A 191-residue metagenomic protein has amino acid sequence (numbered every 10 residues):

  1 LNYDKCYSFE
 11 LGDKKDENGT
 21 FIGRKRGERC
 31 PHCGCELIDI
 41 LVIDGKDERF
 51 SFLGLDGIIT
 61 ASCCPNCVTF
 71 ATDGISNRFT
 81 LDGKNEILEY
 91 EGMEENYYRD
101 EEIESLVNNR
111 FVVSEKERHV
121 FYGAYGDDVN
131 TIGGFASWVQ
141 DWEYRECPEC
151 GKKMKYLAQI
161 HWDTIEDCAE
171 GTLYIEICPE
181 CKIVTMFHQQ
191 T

Functional and structural regions predicted by a protein language model:
L1-T191: Preference for intrinsically disordered or flexible, low-complexity segments and adjacent hinge/connector residues
